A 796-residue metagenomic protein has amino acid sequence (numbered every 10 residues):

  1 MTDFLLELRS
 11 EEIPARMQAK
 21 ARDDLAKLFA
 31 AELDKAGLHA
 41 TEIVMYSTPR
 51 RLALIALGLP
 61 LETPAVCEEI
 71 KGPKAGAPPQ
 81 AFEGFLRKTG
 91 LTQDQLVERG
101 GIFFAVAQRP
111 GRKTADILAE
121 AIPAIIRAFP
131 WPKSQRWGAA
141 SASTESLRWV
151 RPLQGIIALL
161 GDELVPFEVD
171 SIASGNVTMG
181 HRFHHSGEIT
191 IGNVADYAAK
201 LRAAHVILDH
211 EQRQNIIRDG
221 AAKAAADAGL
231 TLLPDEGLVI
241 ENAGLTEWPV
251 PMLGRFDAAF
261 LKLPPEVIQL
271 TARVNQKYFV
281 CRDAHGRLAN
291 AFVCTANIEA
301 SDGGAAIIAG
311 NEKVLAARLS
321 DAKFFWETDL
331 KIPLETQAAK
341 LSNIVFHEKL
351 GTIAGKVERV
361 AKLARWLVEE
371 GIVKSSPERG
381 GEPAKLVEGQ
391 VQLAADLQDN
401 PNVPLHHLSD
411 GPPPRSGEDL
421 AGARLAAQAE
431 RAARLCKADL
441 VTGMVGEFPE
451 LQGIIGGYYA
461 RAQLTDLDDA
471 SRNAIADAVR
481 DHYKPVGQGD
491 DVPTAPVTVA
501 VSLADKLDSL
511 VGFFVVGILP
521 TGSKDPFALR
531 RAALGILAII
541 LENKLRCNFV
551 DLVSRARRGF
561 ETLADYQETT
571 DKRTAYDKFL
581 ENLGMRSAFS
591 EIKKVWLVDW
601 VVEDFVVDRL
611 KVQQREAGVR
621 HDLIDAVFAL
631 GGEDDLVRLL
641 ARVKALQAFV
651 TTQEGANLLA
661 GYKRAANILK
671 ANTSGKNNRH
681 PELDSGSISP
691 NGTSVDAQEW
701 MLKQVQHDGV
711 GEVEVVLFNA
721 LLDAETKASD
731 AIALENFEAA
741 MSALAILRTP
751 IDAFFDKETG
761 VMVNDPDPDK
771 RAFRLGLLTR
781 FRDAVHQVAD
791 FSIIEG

Functional and structural regions predicted by a protein language model:
M1-S376, P383-K385, G389-G411, D419-D684 (+1 more regions): Amphipathic alpha-helical "coupling" segments that flank catalytic cores
P414: Positively charged, solvent-exposed patches that mediate nucleic-acid binding
